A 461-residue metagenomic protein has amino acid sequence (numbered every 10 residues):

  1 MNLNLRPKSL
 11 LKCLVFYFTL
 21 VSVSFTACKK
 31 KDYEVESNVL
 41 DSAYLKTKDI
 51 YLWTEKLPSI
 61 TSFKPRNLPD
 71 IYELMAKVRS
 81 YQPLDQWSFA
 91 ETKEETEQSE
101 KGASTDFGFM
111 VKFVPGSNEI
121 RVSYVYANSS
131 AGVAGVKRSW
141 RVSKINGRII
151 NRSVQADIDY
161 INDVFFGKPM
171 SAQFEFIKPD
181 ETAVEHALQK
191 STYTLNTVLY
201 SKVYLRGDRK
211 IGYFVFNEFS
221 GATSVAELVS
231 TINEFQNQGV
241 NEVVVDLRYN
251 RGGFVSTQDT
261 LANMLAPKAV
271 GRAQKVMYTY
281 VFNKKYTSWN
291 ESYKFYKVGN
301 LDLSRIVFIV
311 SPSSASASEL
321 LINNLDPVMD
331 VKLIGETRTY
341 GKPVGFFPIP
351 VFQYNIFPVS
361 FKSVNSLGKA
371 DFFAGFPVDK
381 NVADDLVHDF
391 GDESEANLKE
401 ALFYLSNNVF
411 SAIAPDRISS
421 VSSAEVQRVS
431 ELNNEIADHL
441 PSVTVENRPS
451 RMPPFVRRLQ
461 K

Functional and structural regions predicted by a protein language model:
N2-V15: Bacterial N-terminal signal peptides that target proteins for export
Y17, K46-E55, F372-P377: Short, compositionally biased low-complexity segments
S24-A27: C-terminal motif of bacterial Sec signal peptides marking the signal peptidase cleavage site
K29-E242, S423-K461: Flexible, low-complexity junctional segments that flank or bridge functional domains
G116, N128-S130, R148-I150, E181 (+7 more regions): Solvent-exposed loop/turn segments at secondary-structure junctions within structured extracellular/periplasmic domains
A226-S230, F235, V240-E242, R251-K461: C-terminal "post-core" interaction segments
